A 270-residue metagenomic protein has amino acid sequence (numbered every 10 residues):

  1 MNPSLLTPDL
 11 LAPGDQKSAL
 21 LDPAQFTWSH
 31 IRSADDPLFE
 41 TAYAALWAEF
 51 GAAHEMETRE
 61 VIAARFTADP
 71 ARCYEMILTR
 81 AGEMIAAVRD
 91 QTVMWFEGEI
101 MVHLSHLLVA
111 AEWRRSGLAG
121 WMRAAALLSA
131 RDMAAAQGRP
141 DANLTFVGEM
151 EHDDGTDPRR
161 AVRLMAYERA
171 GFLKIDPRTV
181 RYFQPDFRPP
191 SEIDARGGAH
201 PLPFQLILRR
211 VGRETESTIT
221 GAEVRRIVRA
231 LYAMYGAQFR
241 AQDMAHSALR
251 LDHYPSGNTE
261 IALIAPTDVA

Functional and structural regions predicted by a protein language model:
M1-T27, I31, A136-A270: Terminal substrate-recognition subdomain of acyl/acetyltransferases
S33, F39-A111, M133: A conserved beta-strand-loop-helix scaffold within acyl/acetyltransferase catalytic domains
T41, A45, A125, A166-R169: Amphipathic alpha-helical segments that form well-ordered structural scaffolds and often line/cohere around active
A48, R114, E168: Short polybasic/polar patches that bind polyanions
M94, L108-W113, D154, R213-T215: A generic structural motif
E99-V102, G117, W121, A125 (+1 more regions): Short, well-structured alpha-helical interface segments that form or flank functional binding sites
M101-V102, H106, A126, V147-G148: Conserved short hydrophobic patches within well-ordered secondary structure
V109, R115-A134: Conserved acetyl-CoA-binding loop-helix of GNAT-fold acetyltransferases
